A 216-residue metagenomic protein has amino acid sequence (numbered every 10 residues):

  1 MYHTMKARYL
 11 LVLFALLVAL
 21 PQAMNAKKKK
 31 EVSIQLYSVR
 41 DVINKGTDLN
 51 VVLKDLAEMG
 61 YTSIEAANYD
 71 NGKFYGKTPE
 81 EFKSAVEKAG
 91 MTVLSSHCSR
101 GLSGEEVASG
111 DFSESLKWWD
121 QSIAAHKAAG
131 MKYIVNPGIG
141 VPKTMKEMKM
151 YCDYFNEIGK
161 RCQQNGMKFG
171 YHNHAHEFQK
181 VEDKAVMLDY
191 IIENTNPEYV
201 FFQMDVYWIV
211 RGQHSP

Functional and structural regions predicted by a protein language model:
M1-K29: Bacterial Sec-dependent N-terminal signal peptides
A7, A26, V39, H176-F178: Alpha-helical and His/Cys-centered functional microenvironments
R8, Q203-D205: Short, charged, low-hydrophobicity "junction" segments
M24-K132, Q163: N-terminal pre-domain/capping segments
Y37-V39, A67-N71, C98-G101, I139-V141 (+2 more regions): Active-site beta-loop-alpha junctions enriched in small/polar residues
G104-F201, R211: Active-site acidic/histidine proton-transfer and metal-coordination neighborhood in alpha/beta enzyme cores
Q213-P216: Glycoside hydrolase catalytic-domain groove-lining segments
